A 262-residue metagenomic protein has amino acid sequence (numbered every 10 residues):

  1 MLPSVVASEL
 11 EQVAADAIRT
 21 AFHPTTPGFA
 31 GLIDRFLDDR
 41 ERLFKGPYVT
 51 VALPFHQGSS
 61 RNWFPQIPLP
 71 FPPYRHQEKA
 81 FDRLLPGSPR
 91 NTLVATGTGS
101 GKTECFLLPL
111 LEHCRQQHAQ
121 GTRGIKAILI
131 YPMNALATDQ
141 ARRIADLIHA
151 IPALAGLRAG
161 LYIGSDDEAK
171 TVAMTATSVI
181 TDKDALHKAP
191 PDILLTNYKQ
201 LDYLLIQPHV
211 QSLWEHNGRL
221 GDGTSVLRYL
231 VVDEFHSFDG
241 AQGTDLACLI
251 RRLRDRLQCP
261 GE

Functional and structural regions predicted by a protein language model:
M1-K79: Helicase-associated low-complexity/disordered flanking segments
G87-V94, G124-A127, P190-D192: Pre-Walker A (Motif I) flank of P-loop NTPase domains
P89-L110, F238-D239: Walker A/P-loop
K102-C114, A137, A141, L246-L249: Motif I (Walker A/P-loop) of helicase-class P-loop NTPases
T103-E104, G124-H149, L161-D166, K199-Y203: Conserved Walker A/P-loop ATP-binding site and its immediately adjacent core in helicase/helicase-like ATPase domains
E112-A141, P152-G156, Q258-G261: Conserved SF1/SF2 helicase motif Ia
P152-H209: Inter-Walker segment of RecA-like/P-loop motor cores
K199-R256: SF2 helicase catalytic motif II
